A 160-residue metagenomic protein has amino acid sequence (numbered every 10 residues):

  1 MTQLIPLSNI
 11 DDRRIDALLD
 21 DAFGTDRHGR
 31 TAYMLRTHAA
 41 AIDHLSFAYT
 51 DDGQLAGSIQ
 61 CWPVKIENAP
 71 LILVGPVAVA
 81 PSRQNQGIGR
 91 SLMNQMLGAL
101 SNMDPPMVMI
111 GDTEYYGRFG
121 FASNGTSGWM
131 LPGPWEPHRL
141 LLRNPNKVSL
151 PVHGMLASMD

Functional and structural regions predicted by a protein language model:
T2-I15: A short beta-loop-alpha structural element at the N-terminal edge of CoA-dependent acyl/N-acetyltransferase catalytic
D12, D20-Q60: Active-site rim helix/loop that mediates acceptor-substrate recognition in acyltransferases
A48, Q54-V64, P70-A78: Conserved beta-strand in the GNAT
D52-G53, S82, N144-V148: Short loop segments at secondary-structure junctions
V79, N85-G98: Conserved acetyl-CoA-binding loop-helix of GNAT-fold acetyltransferases
N102-E136: Conserved active-site alpha-helix within GNAT-family acetyltransferase domains
M130-D160: C-terminal "cap" of GNAT-fold acetyltransferases
